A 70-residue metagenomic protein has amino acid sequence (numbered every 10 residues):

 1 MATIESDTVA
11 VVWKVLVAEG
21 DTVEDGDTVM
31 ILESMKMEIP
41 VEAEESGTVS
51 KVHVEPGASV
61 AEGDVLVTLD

Functional and structural regions predicted by a protein language model:
M1-V11, T28-E44, L69: Short beta-strand-turn/beta-hairpin segments enriched in glycine/proline and small hydrophobics that form edge-strand
T8, V12-A18, T22, K51-V54: Short histidine-centered loop motifs in beta-beta connectors
A18-V29, P56-V65: Short, well-structured beta-strand-loop connectors
